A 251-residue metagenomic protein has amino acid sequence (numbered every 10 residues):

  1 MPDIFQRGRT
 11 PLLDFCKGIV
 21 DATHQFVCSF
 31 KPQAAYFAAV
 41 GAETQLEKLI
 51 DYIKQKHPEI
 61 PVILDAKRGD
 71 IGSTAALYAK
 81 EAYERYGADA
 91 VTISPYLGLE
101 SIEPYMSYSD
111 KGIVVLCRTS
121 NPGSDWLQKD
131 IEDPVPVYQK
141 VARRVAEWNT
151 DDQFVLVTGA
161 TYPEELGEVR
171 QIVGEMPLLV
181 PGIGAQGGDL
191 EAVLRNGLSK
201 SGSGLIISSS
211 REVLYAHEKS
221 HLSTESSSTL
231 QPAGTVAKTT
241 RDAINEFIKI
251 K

Functional and structural regions predicted by a protein language model:
M1-D3, D70-V157, E175: Conserved anion-binding
M1-P32, F37-E59, S227-N245, K249-I250: Conserved N-terminal beta1-alpha1 strand-loop-helix module at the mouth
F15, I19, Q45-L49, Y78 (+7 more regions): A general structural detector for well-ordered alpha-helical segments in enzyme core domains, enriched
A22, F26, K48-K56, E81 (+8 more regions): Alpha-helical structural signal in soluble globular domains
F30-P32, V62-L64, V91-I93, I113-C117 (+3 more regions): Hydrophobic faces of well-ordered beta-strands that scaffold small-molecule active sites in alpha/beta enzyme cores
Q33-F37, K67-I71, Y96, R118-S120 (+3 more regions): Active-site beta-loop-alpha junctions enriched in small/polar residues
A38-Q55, I71-A75, Y96-D110, T161-R170 (+1 more regions): Active-site-adjacent beta->alpha loops and helix N-cap segments on the catalytic face of soluble alpha/beta enzymes
A160-S208, E212-K219: A C-terminal functional module that forms or caps the active site or interfaces directly with catalytic machinery
